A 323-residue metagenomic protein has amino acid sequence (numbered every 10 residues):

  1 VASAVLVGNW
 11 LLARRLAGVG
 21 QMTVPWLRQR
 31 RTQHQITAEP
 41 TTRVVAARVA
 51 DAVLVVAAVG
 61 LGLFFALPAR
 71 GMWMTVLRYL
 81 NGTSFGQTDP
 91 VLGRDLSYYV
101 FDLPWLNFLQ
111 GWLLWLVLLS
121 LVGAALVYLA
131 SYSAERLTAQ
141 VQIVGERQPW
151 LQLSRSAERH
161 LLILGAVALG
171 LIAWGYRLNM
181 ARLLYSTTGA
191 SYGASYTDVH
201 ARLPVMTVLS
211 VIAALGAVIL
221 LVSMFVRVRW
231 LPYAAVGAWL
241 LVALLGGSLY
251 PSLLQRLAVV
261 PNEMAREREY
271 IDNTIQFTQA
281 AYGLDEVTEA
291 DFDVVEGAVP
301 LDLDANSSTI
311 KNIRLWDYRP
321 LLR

Functional and structural regions predicted by a protein language model:
V1-R323: Soluble extracytoplasmic regions of secretory-pathway and membrane proteins
